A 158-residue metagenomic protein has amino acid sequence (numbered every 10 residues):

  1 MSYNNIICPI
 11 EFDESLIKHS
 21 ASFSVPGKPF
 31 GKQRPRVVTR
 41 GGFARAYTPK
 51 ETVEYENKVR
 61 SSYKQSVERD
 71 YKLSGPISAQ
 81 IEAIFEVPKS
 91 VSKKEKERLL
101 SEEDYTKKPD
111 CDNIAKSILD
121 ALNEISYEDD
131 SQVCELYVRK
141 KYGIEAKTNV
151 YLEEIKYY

Functional and structural regions predicted by a protein language model:
S2-Y158: Acidic, proline/glycine-enriched N-terminal capping motif
